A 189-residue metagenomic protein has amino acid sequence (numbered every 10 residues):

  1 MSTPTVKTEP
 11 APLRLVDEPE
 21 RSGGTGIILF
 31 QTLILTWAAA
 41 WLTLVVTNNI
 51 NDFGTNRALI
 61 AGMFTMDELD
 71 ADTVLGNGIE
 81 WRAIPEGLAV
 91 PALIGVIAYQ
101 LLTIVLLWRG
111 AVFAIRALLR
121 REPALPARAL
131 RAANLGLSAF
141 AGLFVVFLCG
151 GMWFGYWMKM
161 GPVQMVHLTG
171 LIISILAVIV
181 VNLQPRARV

Functional and structural regions predicted by a protein language model:
S2-T47, V90-I94, L102-V189: Extended, low-polarity transmembrane helix blocks
I50: Aromatic- and charge-enriched surface segment that lines or borders ligand/interaction sites
G54-G87: Membrane-interface interhelical connector segments
W81-Y99: Membrane-helix boundary elements
